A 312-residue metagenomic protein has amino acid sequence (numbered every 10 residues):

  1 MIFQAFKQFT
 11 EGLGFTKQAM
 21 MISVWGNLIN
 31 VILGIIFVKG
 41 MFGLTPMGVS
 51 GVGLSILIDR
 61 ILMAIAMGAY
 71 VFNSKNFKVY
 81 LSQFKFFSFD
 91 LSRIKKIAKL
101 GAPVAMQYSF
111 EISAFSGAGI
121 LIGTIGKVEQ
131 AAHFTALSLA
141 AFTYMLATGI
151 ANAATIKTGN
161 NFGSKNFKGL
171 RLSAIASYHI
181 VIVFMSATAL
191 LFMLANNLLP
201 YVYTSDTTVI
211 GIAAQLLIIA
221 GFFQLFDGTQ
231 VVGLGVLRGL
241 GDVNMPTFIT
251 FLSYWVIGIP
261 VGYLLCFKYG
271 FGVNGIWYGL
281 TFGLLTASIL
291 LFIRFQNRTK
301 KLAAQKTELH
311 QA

Functional and structural regions predicted by a protein language model:
M1-A19, A132-N196, D227-I249: Small-residue-rich hydrophobic transmembrane alpha-helices
M1-F6, T207-Q230, L252: Alpha-helical transmembrane segments of multi-pass membrane proteins
M1-G43, I56-I58: Hydrophobic transmembrane helix module of multi-pass membrane transport proteins
T10, F15, W25, F37 (+14 more regions): Hydrophobic/aromatic residues within transmembrane alpha-helices of membrane transport systems, especially the TMDs
M21-L28, I58, A102, M106 (+8 more regions): Hydrophobic residues within alpha-helical transmembrane segments of multi-pass solute transporters/permease subunits
G26, D59-M63, M67, V71 (+2 more regions): Transmembrane helical elements of multi-pass membrane transporters/channels
I36-M47, S109-S138, F142, N160 (+2 more regions): Helix-terminus/linker motif at the lipid-water interface of multi-pass membrane proteins
L44-A102, T158-F223, L265-A312: Short alpha-helical transmembrane segments in multi-pass integral membrane proteins
